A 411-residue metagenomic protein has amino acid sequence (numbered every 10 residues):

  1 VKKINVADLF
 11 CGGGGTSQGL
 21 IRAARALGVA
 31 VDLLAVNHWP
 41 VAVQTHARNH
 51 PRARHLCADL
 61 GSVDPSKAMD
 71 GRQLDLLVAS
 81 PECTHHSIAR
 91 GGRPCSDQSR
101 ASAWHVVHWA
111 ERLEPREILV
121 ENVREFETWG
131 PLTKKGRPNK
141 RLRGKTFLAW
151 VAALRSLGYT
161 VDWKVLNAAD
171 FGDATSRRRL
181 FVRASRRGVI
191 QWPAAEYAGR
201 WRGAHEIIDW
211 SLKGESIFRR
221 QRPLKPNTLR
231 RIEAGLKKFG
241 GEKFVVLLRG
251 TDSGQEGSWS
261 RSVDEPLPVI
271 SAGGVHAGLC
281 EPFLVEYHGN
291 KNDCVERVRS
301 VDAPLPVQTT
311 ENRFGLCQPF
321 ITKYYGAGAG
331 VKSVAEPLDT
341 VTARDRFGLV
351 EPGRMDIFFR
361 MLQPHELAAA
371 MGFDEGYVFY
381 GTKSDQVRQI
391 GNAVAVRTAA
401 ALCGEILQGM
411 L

Functional and structural regions predicted by a protein language model:
N5-A7: Conserved beta-strand elements of the Class I
L9-G14, I390: Class I SAM-dependent methyltransferase "Motif I" SAM/SAH-binding loop
G13-G28: Conserved SAM-binding loop of SAM-dependent methyltransferases across substrates and taxa, primarily the Class I
G28, D32-L34: Short beta-strand element of Class I
W39: Conserved SAM/SAH-binding beta-strand->alpha-helix loop
Q44-G71: S-adenosyl-L-methionine
V63-L74, C83-R313, Q318-S333: Class I S-adenosyl-L-methionine
H276, F347, A399: Acidic-aromatic/histidine active-site loop/patch
